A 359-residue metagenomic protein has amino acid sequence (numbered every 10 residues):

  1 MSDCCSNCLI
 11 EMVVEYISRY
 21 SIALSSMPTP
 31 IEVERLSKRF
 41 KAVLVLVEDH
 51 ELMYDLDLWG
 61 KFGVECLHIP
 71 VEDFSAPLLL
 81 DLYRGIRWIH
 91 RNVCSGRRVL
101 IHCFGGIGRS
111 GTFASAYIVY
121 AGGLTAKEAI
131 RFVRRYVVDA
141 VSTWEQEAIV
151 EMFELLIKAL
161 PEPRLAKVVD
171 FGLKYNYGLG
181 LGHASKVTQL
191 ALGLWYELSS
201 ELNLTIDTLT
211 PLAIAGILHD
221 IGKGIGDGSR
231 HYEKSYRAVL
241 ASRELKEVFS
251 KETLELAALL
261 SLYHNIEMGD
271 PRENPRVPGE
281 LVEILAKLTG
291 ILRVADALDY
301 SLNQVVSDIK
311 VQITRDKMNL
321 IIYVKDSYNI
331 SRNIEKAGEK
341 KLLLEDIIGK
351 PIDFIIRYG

Functional and structural regions predicted by a protein language model:
M1-E15: Short, compositionally biased "basic patch" segments
L9-E11, R19-R98, V119-A148: Cysteine-based protein phosphatase catalytic domain of the PTP/DSP
V93-S115: A phosphate-binding catalytic loop at a beta-strand-loop-alpha-helix junction that coordinates phosphoryl groups
F113-A121, F153: Hydrophobic residues on the short alpha-helix immediately C-terminal to a glycine-rich phosphate/catalytic loop
V141-K167: Charged C-terminal helix
P163-K186, G216-K223: Active-site flanking loop/helix segments enriched in acidic
K174-N176, T188-Q189, F249-E255, M268-G359: Terminal helices and disordered tails flanking the catalytic cores of nucleotide-processing hydrolases
H183, E197-V311: Divalent metal-dependent catalytic cores for phosphoryl transfer on phosphate-bearing substrates
